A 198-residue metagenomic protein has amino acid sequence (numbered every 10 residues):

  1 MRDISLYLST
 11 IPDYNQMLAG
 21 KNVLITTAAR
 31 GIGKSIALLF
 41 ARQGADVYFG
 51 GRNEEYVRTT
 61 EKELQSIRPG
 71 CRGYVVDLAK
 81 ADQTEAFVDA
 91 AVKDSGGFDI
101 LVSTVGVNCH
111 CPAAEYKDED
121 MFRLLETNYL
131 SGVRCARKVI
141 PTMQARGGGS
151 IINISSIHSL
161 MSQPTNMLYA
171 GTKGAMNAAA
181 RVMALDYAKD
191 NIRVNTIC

Functional and structural regions predicted by a protein language model:
T27-G31, N53: Conserved glycine-rich cofactor-binding loop
Q43-T59: Conserved glycine-rich Rossmann-like NAD(P)H-binding loop of the short-chain dehydrogenase/reductase
P112-A113, K117-L125: Substrate-binding pocket helix/loop in short-chain dehydrogenase/reductase
A114, M161-M167, K189-D190: Active-site loop immediately N-terminal to the catalytic Tyr-X3-Lys motif of short-chain dehydrogenase/reductase
A136, T172, A180: Active-site helix of classical SDR
P141, L185-K189: Alpha-helical segment proximal to the catalytic Tyr-Lys
S156: Residue(s) in the substrate-gating loop at a strand-loop-helix junction that position the organic substrate next
